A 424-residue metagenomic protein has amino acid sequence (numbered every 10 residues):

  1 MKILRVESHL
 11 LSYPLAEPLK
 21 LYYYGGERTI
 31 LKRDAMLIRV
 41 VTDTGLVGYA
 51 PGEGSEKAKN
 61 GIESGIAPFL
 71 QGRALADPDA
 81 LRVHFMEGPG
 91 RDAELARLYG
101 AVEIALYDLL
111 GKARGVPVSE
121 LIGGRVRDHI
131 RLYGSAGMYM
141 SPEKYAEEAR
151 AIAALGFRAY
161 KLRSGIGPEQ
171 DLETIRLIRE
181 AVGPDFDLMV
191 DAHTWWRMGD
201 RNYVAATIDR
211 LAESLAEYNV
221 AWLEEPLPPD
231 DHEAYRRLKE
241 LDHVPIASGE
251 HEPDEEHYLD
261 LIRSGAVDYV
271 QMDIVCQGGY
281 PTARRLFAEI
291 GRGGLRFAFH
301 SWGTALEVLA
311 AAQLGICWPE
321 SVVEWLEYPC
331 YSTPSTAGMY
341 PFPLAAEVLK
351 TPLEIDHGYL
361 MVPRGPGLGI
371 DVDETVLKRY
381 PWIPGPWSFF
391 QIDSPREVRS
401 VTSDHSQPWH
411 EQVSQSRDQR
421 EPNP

Functional and structural regions predicted by a protein language model:
M1-L37, S55-A58, A67-A74: Motif-centric detector for short Cys/His coordination patterns
I3, G45, I66, V102 (+8 more regions): Conserved, mostly hydrophobic/aromatic
L4-K20, T29-I30, T304-A305, L309-P424: Flexible C-terminal active-site loop/helix
E7, V41-A113, S332-T336, V401-N423: Metal- or metallocofactor-binding catalytic centers and their adjacent structured scaffolds across diverse enzyme
M36-T42, P352-I355: Short beta-strand elements
V41, E103-Y139, E173, D185: Glycine-rich, aromatic-flanked loop segments that form ligand/cofactor-binding clefts across common enzyme folds
N60, N219, D230-A247, E252-Y359 (+1 more regions): Shared catalytic-loop signature of beta/alpha-barrel
D128-D242, P424: Metal-dependent enolase-superfamily TIM-barrel catalytic cores that perform enediolate-based chemistry
